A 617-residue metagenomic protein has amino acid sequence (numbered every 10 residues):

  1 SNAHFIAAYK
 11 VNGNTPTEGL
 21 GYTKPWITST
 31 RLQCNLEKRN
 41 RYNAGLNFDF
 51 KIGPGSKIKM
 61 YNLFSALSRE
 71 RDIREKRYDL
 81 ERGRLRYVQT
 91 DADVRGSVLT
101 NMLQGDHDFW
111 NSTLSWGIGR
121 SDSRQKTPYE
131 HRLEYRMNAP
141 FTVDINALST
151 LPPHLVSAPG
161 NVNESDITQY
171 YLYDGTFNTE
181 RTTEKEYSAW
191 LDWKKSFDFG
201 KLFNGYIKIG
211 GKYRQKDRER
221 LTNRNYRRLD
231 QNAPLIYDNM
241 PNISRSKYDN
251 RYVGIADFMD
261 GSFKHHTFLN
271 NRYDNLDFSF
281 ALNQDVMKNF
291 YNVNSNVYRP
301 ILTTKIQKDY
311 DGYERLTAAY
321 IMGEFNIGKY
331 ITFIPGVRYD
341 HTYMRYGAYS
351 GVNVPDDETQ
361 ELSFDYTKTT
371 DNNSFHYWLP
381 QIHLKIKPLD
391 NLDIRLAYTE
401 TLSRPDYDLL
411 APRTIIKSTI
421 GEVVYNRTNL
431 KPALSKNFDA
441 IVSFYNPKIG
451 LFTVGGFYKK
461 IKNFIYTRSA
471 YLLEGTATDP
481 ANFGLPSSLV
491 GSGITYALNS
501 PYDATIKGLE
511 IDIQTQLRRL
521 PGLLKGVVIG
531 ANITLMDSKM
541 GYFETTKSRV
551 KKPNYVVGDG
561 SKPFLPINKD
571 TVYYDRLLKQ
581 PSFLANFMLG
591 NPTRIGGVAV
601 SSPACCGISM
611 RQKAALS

Functional and structural regions predicted by a protein language model:
S1, I58-M60, S112-I118, G205-G211 (+8 more regions): Transmembrane beta-strands of outer-membrane beta-barrel proteins
S1-I73, D93-L103, W110: Transmembrane beta-barrel wall of Gram-negative outer-membrane proteins
N2-H4, F64-S68, F109, R120-R124 (+13 more regions): Transmembrane beta-strands of outer-membrane beta-barrel pores
A3-F5, K10-I27, V143-D174, N225 (+3 more regions): Flexible glycine-rich, low-complexity coil/linker segments exposed to the extracellular/periplasmic environment
R31-L36, L67-R69, D174-T176, D192 (+3 more regions): Signature of Gram-negative outer-membrane beta-barrel scaffolds
P54-G55, W110-T113, S149-H154, F197-I207 (+7 more regions): Short loop/turn motifs that connect adjacent beta-strands in outer-membrane beta-barrel proteins
Y87-Q104, K308-R315, N373, L402-I461 (+2 more regions): Outer-membrane beta-barrel signature, preferentially recognizing the C-terminal barrel domain of Gram-negative
Y458-K460, A477-M610: Gram-negative outer-membrane beta-barrel transporters
